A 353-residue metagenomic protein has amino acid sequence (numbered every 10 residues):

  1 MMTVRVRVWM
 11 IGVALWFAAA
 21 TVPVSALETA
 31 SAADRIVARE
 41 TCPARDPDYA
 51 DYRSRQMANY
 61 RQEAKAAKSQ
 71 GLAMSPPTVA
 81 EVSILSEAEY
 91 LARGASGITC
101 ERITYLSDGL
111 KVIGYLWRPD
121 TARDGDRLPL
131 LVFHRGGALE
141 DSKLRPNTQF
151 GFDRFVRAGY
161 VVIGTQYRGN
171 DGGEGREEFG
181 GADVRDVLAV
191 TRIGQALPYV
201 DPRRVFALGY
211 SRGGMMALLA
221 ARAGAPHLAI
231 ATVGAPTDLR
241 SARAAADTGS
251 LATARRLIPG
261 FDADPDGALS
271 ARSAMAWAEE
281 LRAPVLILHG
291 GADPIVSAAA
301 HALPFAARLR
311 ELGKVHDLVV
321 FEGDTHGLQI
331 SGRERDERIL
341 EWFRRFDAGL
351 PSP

Functional and structural regions predicted by a protein language model:
M74-G125: N-terminal cap/lid segment of alpha/beta-hydrolase-fold proteins
A122-L128, F133-G175, L239-R240: Short substrate-entry loop that stabilizes the transition state in hydrolases
K143, R240-W277, A283: Mobile cap/lid helix-loop segments that gate and shape the active-site cleft of serine hydrolases
E178-P198: Alpha/beta-hydrolase active-site loop
G214-A225: Short glycine-enriched nucleophile-adjacent loop and the immediately C-terminal alpha-helix near the catalytic center
L281, I287-D293: Short beta-strand/loop motif that positions the catalytic acidic residue of the alpha/beta-hydrolase fold
P294-H301: Conserved alpha/beta-hydrolase "acid-adjacent" motif
L303-A306, R310-P353: C-terminal catalytic histidine-bearing segment of alpha/beta-hydrolase fold enzymes
